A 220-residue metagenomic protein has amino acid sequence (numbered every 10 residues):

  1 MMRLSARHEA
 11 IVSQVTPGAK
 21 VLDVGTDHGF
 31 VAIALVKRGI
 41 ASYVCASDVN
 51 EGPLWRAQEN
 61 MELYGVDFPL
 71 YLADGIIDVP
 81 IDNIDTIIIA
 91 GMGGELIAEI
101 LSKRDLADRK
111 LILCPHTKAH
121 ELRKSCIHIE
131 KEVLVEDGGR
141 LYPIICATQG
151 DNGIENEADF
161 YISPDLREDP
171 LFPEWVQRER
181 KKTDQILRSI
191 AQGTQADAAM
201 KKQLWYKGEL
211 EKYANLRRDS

Functional and structural regions predicted by a protein language model:
R3-G18: Conserved alpha-helix/loop element of class I SAM-dependent methyltransferases that forms part of the SAM/SAH-binding
L4-A6, D78, E95-S220: Class I S-adenosyl-L-methionine
G18-D27: Conserved class I S-adenosyl-L-methionine
G29, I33: Glycine-rich SAM-binding Motif I of class I
K37-Y43: Conserved S-adenosyl-L-methionine
S47-E51: Conserved SAM/SAH-binding beta-strand->alpha-helix loop
W55-D82: S-adenosyl-L-methionine
I84-G91: Short SAM/SAH-binding signature in class I
